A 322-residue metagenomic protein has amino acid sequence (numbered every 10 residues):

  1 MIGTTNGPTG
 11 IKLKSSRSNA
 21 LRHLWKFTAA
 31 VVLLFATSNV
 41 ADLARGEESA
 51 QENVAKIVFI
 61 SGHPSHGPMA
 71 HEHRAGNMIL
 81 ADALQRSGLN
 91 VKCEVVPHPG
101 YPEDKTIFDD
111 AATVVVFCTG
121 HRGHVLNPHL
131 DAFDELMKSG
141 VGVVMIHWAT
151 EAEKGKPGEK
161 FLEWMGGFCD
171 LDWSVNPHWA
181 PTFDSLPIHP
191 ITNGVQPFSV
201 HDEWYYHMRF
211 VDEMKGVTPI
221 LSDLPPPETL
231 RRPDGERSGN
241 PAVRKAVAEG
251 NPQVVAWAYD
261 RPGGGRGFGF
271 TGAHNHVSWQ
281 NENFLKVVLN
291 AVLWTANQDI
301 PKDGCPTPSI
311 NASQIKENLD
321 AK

Functional and structural regions predicted by a protein language model:
T5-R17, L21-L24: Short, low-complexity, charge-dense intrinsically disordered segments
K26-N39: Bacterial N-terminal signal peptides
A41-G46: Boundary at the C-terminal end of the N-terminal hydrophobic targeting segment
E48-A55, I79-D82, S87, T229 (+1 more regions): Extracellular ligand-binding/catalytic regions of CAZymes and related secreted enzymes and adhesion modules
S49-Q51, V58-I60, P64-A152: Helical hinge/lid and interdomain linker segments adjacent to catalytic or ligand-binding clefts that mediate domain
A75, I79, P128, A132 (+3 more regions): Extracytoplasmic/secreted proteins, especially bacterial periplasmic and envelope-associated proteins
G123-P197: A glycine-rich, often tryptophan-bearing local segment used as a flexible ligand/cofactor-contacting loop or short
D170-G263: Catalytic beta-strand/loop cores that center a nucleophilic Ser/Cys/Thr and support acyl-enzyme chemistry
